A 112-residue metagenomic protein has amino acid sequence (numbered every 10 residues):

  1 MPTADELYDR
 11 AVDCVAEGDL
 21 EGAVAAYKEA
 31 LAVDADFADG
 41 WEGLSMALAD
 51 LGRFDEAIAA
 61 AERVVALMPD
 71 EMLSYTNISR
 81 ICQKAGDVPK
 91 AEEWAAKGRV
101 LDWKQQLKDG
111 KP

Functional and structural regions predicted by a protein language model:
M1-A4, R80-P112: Terminal, low-structured helical/coil segments at or just beyond the last alpha-helical repeat
T3, A16-K28, L51-R63, A85-K97: Structural signature of tandem alpha-helical TPR/SEL1-like repeats, specifically the intra-repeat loop/turn
